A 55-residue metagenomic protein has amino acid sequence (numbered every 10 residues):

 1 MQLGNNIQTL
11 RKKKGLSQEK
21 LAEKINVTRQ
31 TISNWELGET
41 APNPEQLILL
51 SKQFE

Functional and structural regions predicted by a protein language model:
M1-K13: A short, Lys/Arg-rich alpha-helix, primarily the initiator
I7, I25-V27, F54: Secretory-pathway ectodomains
Q8, P44-E45: Short, Lys/Arg-enriched C-terminal cap helix and immediately downstream tail that follows
G15-N34, L49: Short alpha-helical DNA-recognition segment
L37: Short, conserved catalytic or interaction motifs in soluble domains
E45-E55: DNA major-groove recognition helix of helix-turn-helix/homeodomain DNA-binding modules
